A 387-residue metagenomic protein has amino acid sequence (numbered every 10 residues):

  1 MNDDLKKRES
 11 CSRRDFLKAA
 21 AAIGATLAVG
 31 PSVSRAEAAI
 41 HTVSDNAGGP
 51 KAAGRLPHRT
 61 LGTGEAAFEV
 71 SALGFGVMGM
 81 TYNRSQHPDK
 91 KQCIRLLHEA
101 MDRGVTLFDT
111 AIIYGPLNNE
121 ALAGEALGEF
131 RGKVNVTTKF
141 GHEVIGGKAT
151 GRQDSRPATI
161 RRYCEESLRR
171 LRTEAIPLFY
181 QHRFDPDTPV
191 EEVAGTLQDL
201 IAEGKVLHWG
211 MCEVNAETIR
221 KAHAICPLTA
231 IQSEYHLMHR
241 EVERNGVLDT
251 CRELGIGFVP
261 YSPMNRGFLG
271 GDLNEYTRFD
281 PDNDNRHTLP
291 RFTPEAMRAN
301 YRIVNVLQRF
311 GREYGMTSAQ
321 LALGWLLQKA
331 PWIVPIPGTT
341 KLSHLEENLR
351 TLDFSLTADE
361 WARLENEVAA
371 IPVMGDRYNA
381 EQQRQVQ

Functional and structural regions predicted by a protein language model:
M1-C11: N-terminal secretory signal peptides
S10-K18, T26-D45: N-terminal twin-arginine translocation
S32-G74: C-terminal segment of N-terminal export signals and the immediately downstream linker at the start of the mature
R55, P186-E367, I371, Q383-V386: Beta/alpha (TIM)-barrel catalytic core signal, keyed to glycine-rich beta->alpha loops juxtaposed to Asp/Glu that bind
A66-R84, K139-T150: N-terminal small/glycine-rich loop or linker at the start of catalytic domains across soluble metabolic enzymes
A72-G74, L107, K133-T137, A175-L178 (+4 more regions): Structural preference for beta-strand elements that scaffold enzyme active sites
H87-A100, R156-R169, E217-I219: Short, acidic/polar
T110-E125: Glycine-rich, proline-tolerant flexible connector loops at the mouths of alpha/beta enzymes
